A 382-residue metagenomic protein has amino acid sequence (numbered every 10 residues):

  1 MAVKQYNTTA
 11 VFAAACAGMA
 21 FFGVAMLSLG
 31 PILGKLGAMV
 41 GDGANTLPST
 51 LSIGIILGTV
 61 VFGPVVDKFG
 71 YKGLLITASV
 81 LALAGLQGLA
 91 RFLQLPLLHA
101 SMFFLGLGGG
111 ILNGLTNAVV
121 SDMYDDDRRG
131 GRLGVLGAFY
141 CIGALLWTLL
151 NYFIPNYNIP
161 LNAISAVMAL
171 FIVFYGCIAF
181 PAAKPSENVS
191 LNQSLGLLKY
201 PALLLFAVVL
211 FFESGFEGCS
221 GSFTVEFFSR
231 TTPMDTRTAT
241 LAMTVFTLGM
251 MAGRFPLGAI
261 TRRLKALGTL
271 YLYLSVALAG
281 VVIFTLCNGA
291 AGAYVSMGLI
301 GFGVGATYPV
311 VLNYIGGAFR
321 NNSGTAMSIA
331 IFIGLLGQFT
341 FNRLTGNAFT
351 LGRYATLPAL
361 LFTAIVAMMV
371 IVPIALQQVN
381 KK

Functional and structural regions predicted by a protein language model:
L29-G30, P201-T244: Extracytoplasmic gate region of multi-pass secondary transporters
S49-G63, T244-P256: Central cavity-lining transmembrane alpha-helices of secondary-active solute carriers, predominantly the Major
L57-L93: Conserved MFS/SLC helix-loop-helix module at the cytosolic interface between two early adjacent transmembrane helices
G58-G70, R254-K265, F349: Helix-to-loop junctions at the C-terminal end of transmembrane segments in multipass secondary transporters
G70, R91-P96, P233, K265 (+1 more regions): Helix-breaking motifs and short loop linkers at transmembrane-helix boundaries and internal kinks in secondary membrane
M102-A138: Cytoplasmic helix-loop-helix junction between adjacent transmembrane helices in 12-TM secondary transporters
G134-F180: Helix-loop-helix hairpin linking two adjacent transmembrane segments in secondary transporters
L267-V311: C-terminal transmembrane helical hairpin of 12-TM major facilitator-type secondary transporters
